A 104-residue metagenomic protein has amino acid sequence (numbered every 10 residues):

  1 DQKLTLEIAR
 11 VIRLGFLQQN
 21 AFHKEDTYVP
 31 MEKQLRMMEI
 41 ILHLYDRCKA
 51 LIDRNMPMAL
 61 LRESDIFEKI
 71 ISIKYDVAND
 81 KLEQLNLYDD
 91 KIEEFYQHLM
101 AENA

Functional and structural regions predicted by a protein language model:
D1-A104: Conserved catalytic/coupling modules of large nucleotide/cofactor-utilizing molecular machines
